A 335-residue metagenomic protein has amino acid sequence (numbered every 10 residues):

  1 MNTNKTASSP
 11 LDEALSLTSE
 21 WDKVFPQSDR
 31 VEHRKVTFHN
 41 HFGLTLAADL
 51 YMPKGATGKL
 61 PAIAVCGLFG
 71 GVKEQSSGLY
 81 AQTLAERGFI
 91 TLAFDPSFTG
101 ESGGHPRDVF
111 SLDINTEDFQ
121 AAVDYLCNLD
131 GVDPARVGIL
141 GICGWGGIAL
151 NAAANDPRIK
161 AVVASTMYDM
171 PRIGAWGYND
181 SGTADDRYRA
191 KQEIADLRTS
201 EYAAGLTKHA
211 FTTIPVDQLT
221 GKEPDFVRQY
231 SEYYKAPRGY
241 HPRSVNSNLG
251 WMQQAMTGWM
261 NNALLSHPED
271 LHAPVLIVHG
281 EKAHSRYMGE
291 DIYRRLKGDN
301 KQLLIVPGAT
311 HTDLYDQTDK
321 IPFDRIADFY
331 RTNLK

Functional and structural regions predicted by a protein language model:
L11-G58: N-terminal cap/lid segment of alpha/beta-hydrolase-fold proteins
K59-L68: Short beta-strand element of the alpha/beta-hydrolase
G70-Q82, P96, G289: The serine-hydrolase catalytic nucleophile loop
K73, T99-P134, K320-P322: Catalytic nucleophile-loop/oxyanion-hole region of alpha/beta-hydrolase and closely related hydrolase-like folds
T83-G103: Conserved alpha/beta-hydrolase
L150-K235: Alpha/beta-hydrolase-fold enzymes
L271, I277-H279: Short beta-strand/loop motif that positions the catalytic acidic residue of the alpha/beta-hydrolase fold
A309-K320: Catalytic histidine-centered segment of alpha/beta-hydrolase-like enzymes
